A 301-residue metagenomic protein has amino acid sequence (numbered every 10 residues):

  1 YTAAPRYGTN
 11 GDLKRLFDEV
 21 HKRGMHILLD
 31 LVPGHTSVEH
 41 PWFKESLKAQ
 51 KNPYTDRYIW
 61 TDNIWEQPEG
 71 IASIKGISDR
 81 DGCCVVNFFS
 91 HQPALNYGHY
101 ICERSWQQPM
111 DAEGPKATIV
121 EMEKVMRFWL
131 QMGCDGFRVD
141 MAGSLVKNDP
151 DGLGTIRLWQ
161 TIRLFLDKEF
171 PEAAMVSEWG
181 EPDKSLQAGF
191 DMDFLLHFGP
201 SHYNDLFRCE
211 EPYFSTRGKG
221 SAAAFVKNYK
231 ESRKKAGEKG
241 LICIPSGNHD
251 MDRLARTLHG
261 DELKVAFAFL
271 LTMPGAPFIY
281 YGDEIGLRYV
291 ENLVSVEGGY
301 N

Functional and structural regions predicted by a protein language model:
Y1-I27, L31, D151-I156: Aromatic-lined substrate-binding rim segments of carbohydrate-active enzymes
Y1-T2, L196, G298-Y300: Short glycine/proline- and charge-enriched loop/turn segments that cap or connect secondary-structure elements
R6, K14-F17, V38-L145, R157-Y281 (+2 more regions): Alpha-amylase-like alpha-glycosidases and glucanotransferases acting on alpha-linked glucans and related
H26-L29, S37, P41: Conserved short alpha-helical interface segments
L31-V32, W179: Short strand-turn motif at the edge of the Rossmann-like AdoMet-binding core
V32, I285-G286: Alpha-helical hydrophobic packing sites
G286-N301: C-terminal (or distal) subdomains of carbohydrate-active enzymes
